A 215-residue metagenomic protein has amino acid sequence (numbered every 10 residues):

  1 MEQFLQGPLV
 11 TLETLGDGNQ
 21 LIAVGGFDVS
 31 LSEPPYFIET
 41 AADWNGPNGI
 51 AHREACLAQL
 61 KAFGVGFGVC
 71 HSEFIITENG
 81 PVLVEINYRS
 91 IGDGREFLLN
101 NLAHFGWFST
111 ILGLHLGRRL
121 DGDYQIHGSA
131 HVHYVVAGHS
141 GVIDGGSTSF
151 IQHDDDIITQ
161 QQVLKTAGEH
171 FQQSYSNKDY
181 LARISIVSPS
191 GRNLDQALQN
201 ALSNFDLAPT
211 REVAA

Functional and structural regions predicted by a protein language model:
M1-N79: Internal nucleotide-binding/catalytic subdomain
Q3-L5, Y88, N100, S190: Structured beta->alpha junctions
Q6, H104, N177-D179: Short Pro/Gly-enriched coil loops immediately N-terminal to beta-strands
G26, V84-I86: Beta-strand-dense domains in secreted/periplasmic systems and polymorphic toxin scaffolds
E33-F37, D93-L98, D206-L207: A short, polar/proline- and glycine-enriched secondary-structure boundary/capping micro-motif
I50-S72, E78, N87-G141: Active-site "cap" helix and flanking loop/linker of ATP-utilizing ligase/carboxylase catalytic domains
I76-V82, Y175-Y180: A short, glycine/Asx- and small/polar-enriched loop/turn that sits immediately N-terminal to a beta-strand
T110-A215: Peripheral (often C-terminal) accessory segments that flank ATP-dependent C-N-forming ligase machineries
